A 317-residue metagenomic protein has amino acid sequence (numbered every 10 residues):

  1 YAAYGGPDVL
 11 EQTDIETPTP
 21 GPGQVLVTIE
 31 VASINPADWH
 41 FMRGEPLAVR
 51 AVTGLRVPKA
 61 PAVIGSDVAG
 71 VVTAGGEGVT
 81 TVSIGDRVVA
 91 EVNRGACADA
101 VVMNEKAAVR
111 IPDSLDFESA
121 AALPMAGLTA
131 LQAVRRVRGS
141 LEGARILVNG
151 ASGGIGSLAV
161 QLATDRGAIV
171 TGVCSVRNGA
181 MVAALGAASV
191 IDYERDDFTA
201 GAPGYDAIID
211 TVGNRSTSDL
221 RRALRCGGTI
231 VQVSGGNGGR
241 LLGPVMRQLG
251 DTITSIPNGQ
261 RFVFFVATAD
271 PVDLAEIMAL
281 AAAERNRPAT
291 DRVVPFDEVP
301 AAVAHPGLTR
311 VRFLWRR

Functional and structural regions predicted by a protein language model:
Y1-I64, W315-R317: Short N-terminal strand-loop motif that marks the start of NAD(P)H/FAD-dependent oxidoreductase cofactor-binding domains
D67-V92, I169: A glycine-/small-residue-rich N-terminal strand-loop-strand element that serves as the cofactor-binding glycine loop
S83, D113-D116, G139-R145: Short helix-loop-beta connector
V92-E105: A structural motif shared across PLP-dependent enzymes of the aminotransferase-like
A121-D192: Mid-domain Rossmann-like dinucleotide-binding core that forms the NAD(H)/NADP(H) cofactor-binding site
A200-A207: A short acidic, Gly/Pro-enriched loop at the edge of an enzyme's catalytic core that lines a small-molecule cofactor
R215-N286, R317: Glycine-rich phosphate-binding loop and adjacent beta-alpha segment of Rossmann(oid) nucleotide-cofactor-binding
R285-R292, P300-R317: C-terminal capping/lid region of NAD(P)-dependent oxidoreductase domains
